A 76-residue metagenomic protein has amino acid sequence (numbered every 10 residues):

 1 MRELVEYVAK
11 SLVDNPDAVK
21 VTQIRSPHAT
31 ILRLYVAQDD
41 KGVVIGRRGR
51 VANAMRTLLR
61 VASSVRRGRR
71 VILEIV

Functional and structural regions predicted by a protein language model:
M1-V43, N53-V76: RNA-contacting regions in translation and RNA-metabolism proteins, encompassing KH/S1 modules where present
